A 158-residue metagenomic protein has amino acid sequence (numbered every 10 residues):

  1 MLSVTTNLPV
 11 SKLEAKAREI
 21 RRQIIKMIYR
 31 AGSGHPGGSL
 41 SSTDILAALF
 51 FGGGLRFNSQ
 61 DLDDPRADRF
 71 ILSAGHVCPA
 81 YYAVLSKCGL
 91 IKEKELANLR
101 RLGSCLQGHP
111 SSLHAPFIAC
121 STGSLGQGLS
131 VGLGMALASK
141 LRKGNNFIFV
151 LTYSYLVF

Functional and structural regions predicted by a protein language model:
M1-I20: N-terminal hydrophobic or amphipathic helices/low-complexity stretches enriched in small/hydrophobic/Pro/Gly
V4, L8, Y29-R30, A119: Short coil/turn segments at secondary-structure junctions
K12, I24-M27, L40-F158: Cofactor-binding active-site loop characterized by glycine-rich and histidine/acidic residues
A17-S33: N-terminal capping segment at the start of a domain
G34-L40: Structural motif
